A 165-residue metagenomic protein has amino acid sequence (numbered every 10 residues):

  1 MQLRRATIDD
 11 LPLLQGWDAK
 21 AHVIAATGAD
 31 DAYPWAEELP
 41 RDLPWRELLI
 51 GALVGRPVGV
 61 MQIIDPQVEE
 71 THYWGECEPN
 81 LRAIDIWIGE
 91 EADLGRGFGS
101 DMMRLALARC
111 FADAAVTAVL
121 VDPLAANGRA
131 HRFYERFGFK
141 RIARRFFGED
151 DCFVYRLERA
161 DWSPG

Functional and structural regions predicted by a protein language model:
R4-P40, D161-G165: A short, well-structured alpha-helix characteristic of acyl/acetyltransferase catalytic modules
L14-D18, I84, M103: Hydrophobic alpha-helical core bundles mediating ligand binding, dimerization, or RNAP-core interactions
E37-D93, R109, R159-D161: Acetyl-CoA-dependent GNAT
D65-V68, D122, E135-V154: Conserved catalytic-core motifs of GNAT/GCN5-like acyltransferases
E90-A92, R96, A125-A126: Active-site acidic-Proline motif in GNAT/NAT acetyltransferases
G95-R109, R132-R136: Conserved acetyl-CoA-binding loop-helix of GNAT-fold acetyltransferases
A112-D122: Conserved GNAT acetyl-CoA-binding A-motif
L120-H131, F147-D150, A160: Conserved beta-strand-loop-alpha-helix junction that forms the acyl-donor binding cleft
